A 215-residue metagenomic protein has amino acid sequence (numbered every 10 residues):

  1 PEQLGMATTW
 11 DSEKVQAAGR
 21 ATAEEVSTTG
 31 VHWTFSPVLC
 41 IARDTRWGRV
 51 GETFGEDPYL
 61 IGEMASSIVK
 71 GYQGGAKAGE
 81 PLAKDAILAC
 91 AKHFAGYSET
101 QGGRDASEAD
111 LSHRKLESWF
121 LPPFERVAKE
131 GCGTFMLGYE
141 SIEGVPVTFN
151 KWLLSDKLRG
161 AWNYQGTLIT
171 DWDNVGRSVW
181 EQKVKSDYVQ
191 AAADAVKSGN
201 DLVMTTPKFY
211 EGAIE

Functional and structural regions predicted by a protein language model:
P1-E215: Glycoside hydrolase catalytic-domain context in secreted enzymes
